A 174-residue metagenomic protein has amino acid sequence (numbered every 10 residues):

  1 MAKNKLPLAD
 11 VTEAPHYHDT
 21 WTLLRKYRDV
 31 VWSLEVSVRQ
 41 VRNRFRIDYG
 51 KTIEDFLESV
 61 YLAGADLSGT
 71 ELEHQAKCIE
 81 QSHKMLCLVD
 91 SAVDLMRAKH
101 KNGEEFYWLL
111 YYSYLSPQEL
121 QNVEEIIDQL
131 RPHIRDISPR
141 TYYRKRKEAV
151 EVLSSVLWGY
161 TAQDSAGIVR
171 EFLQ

Functional and structural regions predicted by a protein language model:
M1-K101, W158-Q174: N-terminal interaction/assembly modules
Y17, Y27, Y114, Y142-Y143: Aromatic side chains
T22-R25, K84-S91, E104-W108, I137-R144 (+1 more regions): Short, well-structured alpha-helical interface segments that form or flank functional binding sites
L95-M96, S113-S116, H133: Alpha-helix C-capping/helix-to-loop hinge sites
A98, L115, E119, S155-G159: Alpha-helix capping at helix-to-loop junctions
K101-E125: Short amphipathic alpha helix immediately N-terminal
P117-R140: Helix-turn-helix DNA-binding module
Y142-Y160: DNA major-groove recognition helices of helix-turn-helix
